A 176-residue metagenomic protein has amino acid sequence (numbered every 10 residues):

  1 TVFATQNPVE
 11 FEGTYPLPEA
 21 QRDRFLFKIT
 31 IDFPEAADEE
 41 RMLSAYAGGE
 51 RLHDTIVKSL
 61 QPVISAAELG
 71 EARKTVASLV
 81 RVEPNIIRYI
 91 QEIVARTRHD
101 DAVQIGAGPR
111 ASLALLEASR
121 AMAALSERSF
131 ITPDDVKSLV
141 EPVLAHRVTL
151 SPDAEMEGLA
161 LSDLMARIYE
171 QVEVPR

Functional and structural regions predicted by a protein language model:
T1-I64, L69-L79, R120-M122: Canonical AAA+ ATPase core
E12, S59-L60, N85, P109 (+1 more regions): N-proximal short alpha-helices
Q21, L43-A47, V94, V140 (+1 more regions): Hydrophobic aliphatic residues
A36, E40-S44, I87, Q91 (+1 more regions): An amphipathic alpha-helix signature
A36-D38, E50-T55, V82-R88, T97-V103: Short, structured loop/turn "capping" segments at alpha-beta junctions
K74-L79, R88, T97-R176: C-terminal engagement/docking regions of AAA+ P-loop ATPases
